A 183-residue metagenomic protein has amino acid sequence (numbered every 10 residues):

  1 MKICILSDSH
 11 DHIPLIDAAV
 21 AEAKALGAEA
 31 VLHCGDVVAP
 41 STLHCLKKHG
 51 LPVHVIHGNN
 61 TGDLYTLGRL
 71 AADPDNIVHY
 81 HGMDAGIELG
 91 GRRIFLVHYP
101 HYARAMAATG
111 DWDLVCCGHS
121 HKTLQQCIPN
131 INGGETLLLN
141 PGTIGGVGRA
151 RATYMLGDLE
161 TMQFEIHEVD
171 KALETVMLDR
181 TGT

Functional and structural regions predicted by a protein language model:
K2-L89: Core catalytic region of metal-dependent phosphoesterases/phosphodiesterases, especially metallo-beta-lactamase-like
A23, V31, L51, D113 (+3 more regions): Short, charged/polar low-complexity linear motifs in solvent-exposed/disordered segments
E29, V38-A39, L67, H119-S120 (+2 more regions): Short, intrinsically disordered/low-complexity patches at protein termini and at juxtamembrane boundaries
S41-T42, G91, G148, G182: Solvent-exposed, flexible loop/coil residues
L43-C45, Y65-R69, M106-A108, C127-I128 (+2 more regions): Short, well-ordered secondary-structure micro-motifs
H54, M83, R93-F95, P100-K171: Conserved beta-sheet core of the metallophosphoesterase superfamily
M162, E174, D179-T183: Non-catalytic terminal accessory segments
